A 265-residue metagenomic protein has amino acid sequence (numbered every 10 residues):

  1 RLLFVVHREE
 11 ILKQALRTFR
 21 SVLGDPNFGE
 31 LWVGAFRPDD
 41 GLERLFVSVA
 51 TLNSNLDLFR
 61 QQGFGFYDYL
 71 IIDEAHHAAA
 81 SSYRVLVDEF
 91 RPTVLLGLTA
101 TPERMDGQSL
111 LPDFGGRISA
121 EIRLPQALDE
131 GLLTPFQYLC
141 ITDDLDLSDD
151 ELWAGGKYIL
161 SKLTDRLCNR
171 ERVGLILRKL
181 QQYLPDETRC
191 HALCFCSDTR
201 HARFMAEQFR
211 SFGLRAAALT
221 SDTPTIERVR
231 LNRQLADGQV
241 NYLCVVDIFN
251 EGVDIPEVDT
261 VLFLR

Functional and structural regions predicted by a protein language model:
L2-R8, C190-D198, L219: Conserved RecA-like ASCE P-loop NTPase motor core of nucleic-acid helicases/translocases
E9-A35: Conserved helix-turn-beta segment of the N-terminal RecA-like "Helicase ATP-binding" lobe in SF1/SF2 helicases
K13, L31-G41, D57, L193 (+1 more regions): Conserved helicase ATPase core of P-loop NTP-dependent helicases/translocases
A15, N55-L58, E74-L86, F90 (+1 more regions): Conserved ATPase-coupling elements of RecA-like P-loop NTPase cores
G34-Y69, A80-V85: Conserved helix/coil segment N-terminal to the catalytic DExD/H
H76-L139: Post-DEXD/H (motif II) to motif III coupling segment of the RecA-like Helicase ATP-binding lobe
I118-L193: Conserved interdomain linker/interface between the two RecA-like ATPase lobes of SF2 helicase motors
N241-V245, F249-R265: A short beta-strand element within the Helicase C-terminal
